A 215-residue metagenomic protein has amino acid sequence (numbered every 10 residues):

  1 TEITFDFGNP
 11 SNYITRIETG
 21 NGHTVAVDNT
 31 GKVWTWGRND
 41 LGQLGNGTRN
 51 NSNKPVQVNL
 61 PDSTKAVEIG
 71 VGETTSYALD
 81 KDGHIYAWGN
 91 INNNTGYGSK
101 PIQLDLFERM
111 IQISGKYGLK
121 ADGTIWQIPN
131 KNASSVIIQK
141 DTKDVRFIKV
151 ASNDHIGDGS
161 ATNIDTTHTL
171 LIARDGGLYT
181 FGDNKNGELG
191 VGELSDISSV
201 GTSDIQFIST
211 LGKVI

Functional and structural regions predicted by a protein language model:
T1, F5-D6, W34-K54, Y86-L104 (+2 more regions): Short glycine/serine- and acidic-residue-enriched loop/turn motifs that recur at repeat junctions
Y13, G20-N21, N51, K65 (+4 more regions): Beta-rich catalytic cores
T15, N21-G22, T30-G31, E73-T74 (+4 more regions): Short coil/turn segments that connect the beta-strands within blades of beta-propeller domains
I17, V25, I69, Y77 (+5 more regions): Hydrophobic core register within WD40 beta-propeller blades
E18, K149-N163: Structural signature of eukaryotic scaffold interfaces centered on beta-propeller domains
E18-T19, T24-V27, K32-W36, P55-Q57 (+2 more regions): A detector of tandem-repeat and repeat-rich interaction/domain scaffolds
G20, V27-D28, N39, G72 (+5 more regions): Structural WD40 beta-propeller signal
H23-A26, T35, T75-A78, A87 (+7 more regions): Conserved core positions of repeat-based scaffolds
